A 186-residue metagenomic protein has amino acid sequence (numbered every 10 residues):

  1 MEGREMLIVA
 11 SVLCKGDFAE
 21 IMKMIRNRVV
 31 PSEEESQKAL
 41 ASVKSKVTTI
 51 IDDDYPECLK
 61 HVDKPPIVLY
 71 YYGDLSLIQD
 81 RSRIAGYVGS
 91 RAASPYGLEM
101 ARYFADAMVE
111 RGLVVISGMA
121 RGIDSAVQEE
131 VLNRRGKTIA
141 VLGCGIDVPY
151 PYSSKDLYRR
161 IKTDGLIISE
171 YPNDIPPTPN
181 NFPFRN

Functional and structural regions predicted by a protein language model:
M1-D53: Short, small/acidic-rich helices and loops at N termini and domain boundaries of DNA replication/processing enzymes
G3, T49-N186: Glycine-biased, small-residue-rich flexible motifs in mid-sequence functional cores and linkers
